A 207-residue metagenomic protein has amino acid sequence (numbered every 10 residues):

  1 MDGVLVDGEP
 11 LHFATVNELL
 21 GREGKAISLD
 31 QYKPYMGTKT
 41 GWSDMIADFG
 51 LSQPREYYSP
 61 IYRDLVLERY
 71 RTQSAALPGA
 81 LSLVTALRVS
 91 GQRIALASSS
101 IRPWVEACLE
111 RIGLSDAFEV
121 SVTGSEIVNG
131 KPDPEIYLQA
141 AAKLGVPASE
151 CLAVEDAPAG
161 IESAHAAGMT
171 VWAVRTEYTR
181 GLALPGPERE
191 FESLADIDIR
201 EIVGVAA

Functional and structural regions predicted by a protein language model:
M1-S90: N-terminal helical cap/lid subdomain that shapes the substrate entry/recognition surface in HAD-like hydrolases
V4, S98-S100: Conserved phosphate-coupling serine/threonine residues in phosphotransfer and NTP-handling enzymes
D7, K33, S74, L96 (+2 more regions): Residue-level marker of alpha-helix boundaries and capping positions
P10, S98, A107: Conserved catalytic-core motifs of eukaryotic protein kinase domains, centered on the activation segment
V16, S98, A164: Residue-level signal for inorganic ion chemistry
E18, D30-Q31, A47, Y57 (+11 more regions): Residue-level detector of alpha-helical recognition elements and their boundaries
T85-R88, I101-A207: Asp-based, Mg2+/Mn2+-dependent phosphohydrolase catalytic module
A95-L96, A173: Hydrophobic beta-strand core positions in alpha/beta domains
